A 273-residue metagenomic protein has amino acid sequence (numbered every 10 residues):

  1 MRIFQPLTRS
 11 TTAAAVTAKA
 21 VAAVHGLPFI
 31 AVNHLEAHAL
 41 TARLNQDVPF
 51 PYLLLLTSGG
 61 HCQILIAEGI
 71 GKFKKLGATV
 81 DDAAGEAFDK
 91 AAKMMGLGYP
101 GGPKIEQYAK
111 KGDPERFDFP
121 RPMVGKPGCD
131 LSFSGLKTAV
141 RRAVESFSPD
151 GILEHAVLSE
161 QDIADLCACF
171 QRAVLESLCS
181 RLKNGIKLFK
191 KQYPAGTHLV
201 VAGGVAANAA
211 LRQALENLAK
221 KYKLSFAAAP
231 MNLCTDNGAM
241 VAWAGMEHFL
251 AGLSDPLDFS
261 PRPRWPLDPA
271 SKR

Functional and structural regions predicted by a protein language model:
M1-A18: Short beta-strand-loop/turn "lid" adjacent to the catalytic site in phosphate-handling enzymes
M1-I3, V21, S58, L199-N208: Glycine-rich beta-strand-to-loop/alpha-helix junction loops that act as flexible
T17-V32, K187-K190: Nucleotide and nucleotide-moiety/phosphate-recognizing core
L27-L53, A244: Conserved phosphate-binding catalytic cores of ATP/NTP-utilizing and phosphoryl-transfer enzymes
A31-V32, H198-L199, E216-M240: Conserved phosphate-binding/catalytic loops in two-lobed NTP-binding clefts
N33, G69-D113, F133-S148: Glycine-rich phosphate-binding loop plus the immediately following alpha-helix
Q107-L199, A206-Y222, F249, P269-R273: A contiguous, well-structured pocket-lining segment that forms one wall/lid of small-molecule binding clefts in soluble
A229-L267: Glycine-rich phosphate-binding/hydrolytic loop that grips phosphoryl groups
